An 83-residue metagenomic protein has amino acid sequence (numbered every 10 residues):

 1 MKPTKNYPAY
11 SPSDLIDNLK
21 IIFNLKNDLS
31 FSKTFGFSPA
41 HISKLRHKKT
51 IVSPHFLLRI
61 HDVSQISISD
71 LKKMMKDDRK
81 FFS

Functional and structural regions predicted by a protein language model:
M1-N24, K73: A short, Lys/Arg-rich alpha-helix, primarily the initiator
I22-F23, T34, V52, V63: Helix-turn-helix/winged-helix DNA-binding modules
L25-N27, H55: Residue-level signal for the short linker/turn that defines the boundary of a DNA-recognition helix
S30-S32, I60: Short alpha-helical "recognition helix" segments of helix-turn-helix
G36-I51: Recognition helix of helix-turn-helix/homeodomain-like DNA-binding domains that insert into the DNA major groove
R46, F56, S64, M75: DNA major-groove recognition helix of helix-turn-helix
K49-R59: Short, basic-rich loop-to-helix N-cap that marks the start of a DNA-contacting helix
Q65-S83: Short C-terminal boundary/hinge segments that cap the last helix of small helical domains
